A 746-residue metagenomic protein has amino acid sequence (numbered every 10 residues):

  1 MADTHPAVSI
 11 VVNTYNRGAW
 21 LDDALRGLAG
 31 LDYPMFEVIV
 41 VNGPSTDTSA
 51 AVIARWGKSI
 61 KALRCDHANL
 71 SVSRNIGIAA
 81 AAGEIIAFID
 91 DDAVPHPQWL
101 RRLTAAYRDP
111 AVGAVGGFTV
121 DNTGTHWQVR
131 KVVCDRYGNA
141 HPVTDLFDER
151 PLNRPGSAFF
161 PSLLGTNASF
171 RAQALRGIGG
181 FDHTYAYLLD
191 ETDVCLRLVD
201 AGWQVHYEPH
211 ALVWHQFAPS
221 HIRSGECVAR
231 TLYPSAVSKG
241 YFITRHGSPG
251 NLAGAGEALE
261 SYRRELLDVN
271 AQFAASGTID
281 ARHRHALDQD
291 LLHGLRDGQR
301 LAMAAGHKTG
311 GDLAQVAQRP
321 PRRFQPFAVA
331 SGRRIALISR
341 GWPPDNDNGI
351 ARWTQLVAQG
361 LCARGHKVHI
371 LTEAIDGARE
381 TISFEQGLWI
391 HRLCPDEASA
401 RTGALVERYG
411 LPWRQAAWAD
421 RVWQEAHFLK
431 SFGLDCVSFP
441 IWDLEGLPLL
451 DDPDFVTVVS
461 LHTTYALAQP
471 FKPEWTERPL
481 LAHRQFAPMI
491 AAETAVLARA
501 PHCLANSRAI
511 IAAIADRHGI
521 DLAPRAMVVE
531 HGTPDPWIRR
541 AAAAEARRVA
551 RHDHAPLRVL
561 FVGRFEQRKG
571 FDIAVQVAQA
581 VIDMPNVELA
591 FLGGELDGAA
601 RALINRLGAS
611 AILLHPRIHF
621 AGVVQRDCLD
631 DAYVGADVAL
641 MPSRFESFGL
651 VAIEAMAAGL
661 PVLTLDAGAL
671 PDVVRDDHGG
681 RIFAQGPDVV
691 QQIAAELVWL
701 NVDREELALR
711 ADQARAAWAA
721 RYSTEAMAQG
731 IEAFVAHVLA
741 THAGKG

Functional and structural regions predicted by a protein language model:
M1-G27, F327-V329: N-proximal low-complexity "stem/linker" segments adjacent to membrane-targeting elements
G27, N42-A51, A93, D535 (+1 more regions): A conserved acidic beta->alpha catalytic loop
D66, R644: Aromatic "clamp/platform" in nucleotide-sugar-dependent glycosyltransferases that forms part of the donor/acceptor
Q98-V133: Conserved donor NDP-sugar-binding/catalytic core segment of glycosyltransferases
N251-S331: Non-catalytic, C-terminal membrane-associated alpha-helical segments of glycosyltransferases
A400-Y409, P453-A491, P536: Acceptor-binding helix/loop patch of EC 2.4 sugar-transfer enzymes, predominantly nucleotide-sugar-dependent
T533, E588-R606, G622: Glycosyltransferase donor-sugar binding loop
P671-V698: Change "using UDP/GDP/dTDP sugars" to "using nucleotide sugars
